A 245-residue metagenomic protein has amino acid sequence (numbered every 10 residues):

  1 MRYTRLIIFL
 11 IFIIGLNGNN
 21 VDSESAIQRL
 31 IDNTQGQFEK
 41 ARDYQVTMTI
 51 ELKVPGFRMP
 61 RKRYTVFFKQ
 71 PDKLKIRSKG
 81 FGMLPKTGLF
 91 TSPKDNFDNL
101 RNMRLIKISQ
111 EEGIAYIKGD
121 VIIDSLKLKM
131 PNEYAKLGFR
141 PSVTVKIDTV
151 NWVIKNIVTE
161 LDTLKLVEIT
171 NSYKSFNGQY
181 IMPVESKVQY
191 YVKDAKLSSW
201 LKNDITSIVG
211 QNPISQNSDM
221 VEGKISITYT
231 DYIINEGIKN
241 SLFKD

Functional and structural regions predicted by a protein language model:
R2-F9: Sec-dependent signal peptide recognition, specifically the positively charged N-region followed immediately by
G15-T49, K53-P55, P60, K107-Q110 (+1 more regions): N-terminal leader/targeting segments and the immediate start of mature chains
I27-R29, D95-K107, K165-V167, K224-I227: A short, amphipathic edge element
R42-Y44, K62, D72, P141 (+1 more regions): Envelope-exposed proteins and targeting segments
T49, K79-F81, I157-T159: Surface loops and adjacent helix of pleckstrin homology
K53-D120: An acidic-aromatic
E112-F243: Gly/Pro-enriched, hydrophobic low-complexity segments that function as extracytoplasmic propeptides/linkers
